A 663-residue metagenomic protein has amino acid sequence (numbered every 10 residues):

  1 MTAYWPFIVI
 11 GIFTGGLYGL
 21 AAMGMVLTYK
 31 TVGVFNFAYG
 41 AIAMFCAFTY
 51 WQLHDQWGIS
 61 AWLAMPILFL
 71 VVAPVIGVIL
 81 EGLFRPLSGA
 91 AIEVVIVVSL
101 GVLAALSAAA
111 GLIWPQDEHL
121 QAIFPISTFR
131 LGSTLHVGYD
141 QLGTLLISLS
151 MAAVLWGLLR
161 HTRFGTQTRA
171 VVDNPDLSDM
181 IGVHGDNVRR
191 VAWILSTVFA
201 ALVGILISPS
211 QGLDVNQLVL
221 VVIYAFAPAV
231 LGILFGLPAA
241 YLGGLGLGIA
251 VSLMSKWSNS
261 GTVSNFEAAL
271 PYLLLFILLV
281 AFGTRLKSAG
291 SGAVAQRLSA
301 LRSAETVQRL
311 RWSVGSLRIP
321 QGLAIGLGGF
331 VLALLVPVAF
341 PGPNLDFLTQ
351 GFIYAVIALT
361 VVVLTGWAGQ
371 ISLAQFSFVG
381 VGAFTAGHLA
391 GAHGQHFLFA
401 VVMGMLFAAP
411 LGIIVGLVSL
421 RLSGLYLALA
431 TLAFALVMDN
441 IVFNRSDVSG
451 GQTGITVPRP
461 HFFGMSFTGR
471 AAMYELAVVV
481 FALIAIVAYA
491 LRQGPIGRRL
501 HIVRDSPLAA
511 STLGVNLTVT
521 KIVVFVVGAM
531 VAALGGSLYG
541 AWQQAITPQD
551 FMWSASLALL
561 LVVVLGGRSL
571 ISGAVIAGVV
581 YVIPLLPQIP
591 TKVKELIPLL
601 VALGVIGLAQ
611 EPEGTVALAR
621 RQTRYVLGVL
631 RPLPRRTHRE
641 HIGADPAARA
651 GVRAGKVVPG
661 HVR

Functional and structural regions predicted by a protein language model:
M1-I12, G16, V191: Residue-level signal for short hydrophobic patches within transmembrane helices of multi-pass membrane transporters
T2-P6, V26-F35, W51-L63, L334-D346 (+3 more regions): Short, hydrophobic transmembrane alpha-helix segments
T14-T28: N-terminal signal-anchor/start-transfer transmembrane helix
L17, A21, G40, V78 (+8 more regions): Transmembrane alpha-helices and adjacent helix-loop boundaries
Y18-A22, I42, C46-Y50, A64 (+20 more regions): Alpha-helical transmembrane segments in multi-pass membrane proteins
F35-F37, N174: Glycine-rich phosphate-binding loops of nucleotide-dependent enzymes
E118-M151, L155-R160: Membrane-helix boundary/helix-loop-helix interface segments in multi-pass membrane proteins
R163-R189, R504-L508, V515-V519: Interfacial "coupling" helices/loops that link adjacent transmembrane helices in transporter permeases
